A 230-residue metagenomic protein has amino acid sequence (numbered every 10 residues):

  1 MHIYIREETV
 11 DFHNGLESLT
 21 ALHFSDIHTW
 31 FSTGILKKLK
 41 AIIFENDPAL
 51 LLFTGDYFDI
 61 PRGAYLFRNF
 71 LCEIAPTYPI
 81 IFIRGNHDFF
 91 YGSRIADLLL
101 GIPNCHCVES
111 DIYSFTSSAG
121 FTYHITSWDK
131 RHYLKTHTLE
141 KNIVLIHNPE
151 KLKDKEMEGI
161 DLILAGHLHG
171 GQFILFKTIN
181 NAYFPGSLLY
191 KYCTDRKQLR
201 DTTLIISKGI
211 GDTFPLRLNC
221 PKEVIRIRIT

Functional and structural regions predicted by a protein language model:
M1-L22: Acidic, histidine-bearing metal-coordination/catalytic regions of metal-dependent phosphoesterases
E8, F12-N14, I27-T29, D59 (+5 more regions): Conserved catalytic scaffold of divalent metal-dependent phosphoesterases
F12, T33-F115: Core catalytic region of metal-dependent phosphoesterases/phosphodiesterases, especially metallo-beta-lactamase-like
L16-K40: Short extracytoplasmic
G170-F176: His/Asp/Glu-enriched short active-site or ligand-binding loop at hydrolase and phosphoryl-transfer sites
F176-Y190: Short, surface-exposed loop/helix-turn segments at secondary-structure junctions that function as lids/hinges flanking
